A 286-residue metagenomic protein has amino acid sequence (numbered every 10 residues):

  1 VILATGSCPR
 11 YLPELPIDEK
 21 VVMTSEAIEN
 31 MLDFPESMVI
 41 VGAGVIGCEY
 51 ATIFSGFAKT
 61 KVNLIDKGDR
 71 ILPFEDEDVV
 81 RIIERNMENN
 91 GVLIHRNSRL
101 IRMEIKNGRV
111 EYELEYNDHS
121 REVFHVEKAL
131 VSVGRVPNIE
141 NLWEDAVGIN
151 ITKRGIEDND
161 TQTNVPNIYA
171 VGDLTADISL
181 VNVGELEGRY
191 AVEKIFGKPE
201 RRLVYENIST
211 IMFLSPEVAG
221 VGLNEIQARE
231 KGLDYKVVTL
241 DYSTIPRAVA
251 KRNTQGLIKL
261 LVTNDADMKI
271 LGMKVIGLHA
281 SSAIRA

Functional and structural regions predicted by a protein language model:
T5-I65, L93-I94, D145-N164: Glycine-rich dinucleotide-binding loop and its adjacent helix/turn
G6-S7, Y116-D118, L130, G134-R135: Short glycine-/small-residue-rich Rossmann-like dinucleotide-binding loops
C8-R10, N150-T152, K198-N207, L233-V238: A short alpha-helix-loop-beta-strand transition element characteristic of N-terminal alpha/beta dinucleotide-binding
Y11-P13, E49-Y50, I139-N141, I178 (+2 more regions): Glycine/Thr-rich phosphate-binding loops of Rossmann-like dinucleotide-binding domains
D18-P35, V123-G197, A286: FAD-site-proximal beta/loop scaffold in flavoenzymes
E29-N30, P35-V39, V45-E122, I178-E185 (+1 more regions): Rossmann-like dinucleotide-binding cores of NAD(P)H-dependent redox enzymes
F213-N224, R229-A286: Flexible, glycine-rich terminal cap/loop adjacent to redox cofactors in electron-transfer oxidoreductases
